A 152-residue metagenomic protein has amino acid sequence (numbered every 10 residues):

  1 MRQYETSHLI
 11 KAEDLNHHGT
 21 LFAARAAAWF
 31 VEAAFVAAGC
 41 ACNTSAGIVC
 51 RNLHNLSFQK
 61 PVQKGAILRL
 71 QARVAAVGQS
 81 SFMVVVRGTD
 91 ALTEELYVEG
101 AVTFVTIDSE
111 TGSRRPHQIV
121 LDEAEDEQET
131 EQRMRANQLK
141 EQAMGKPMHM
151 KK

Functional and structural regions predicted by a protein language model:
M1-A12: Short amphipathic
T6-H8, L56, V86, V102: Generic structural hydrophobic/aromatic packing signal, biased to beta-strands
I10, N16, I48-R51: Residue-level signal for pocket-adjacent positions within structured domains
I10-A12, F58, F104-T106: Hydrophobic residues in beta-strands and at strand termini
D14-W29: A conserved, well-ordered hydrophobic junction motif at loop->secondary-structure transitions
L21, F35-Q71, A75-F82, E95-G100: Hydrophobic beta-strand-centered segment that forms part of the acyl-chain substrate-binding groove
A28-E32, V36: Short, residue-level hotspots on alpha-helical faces of the histone-fold and other alpha-helical interaction modules
Q63-K64, A75-K152: HotDog/MaoC-like acyl-thioester-processing domains
